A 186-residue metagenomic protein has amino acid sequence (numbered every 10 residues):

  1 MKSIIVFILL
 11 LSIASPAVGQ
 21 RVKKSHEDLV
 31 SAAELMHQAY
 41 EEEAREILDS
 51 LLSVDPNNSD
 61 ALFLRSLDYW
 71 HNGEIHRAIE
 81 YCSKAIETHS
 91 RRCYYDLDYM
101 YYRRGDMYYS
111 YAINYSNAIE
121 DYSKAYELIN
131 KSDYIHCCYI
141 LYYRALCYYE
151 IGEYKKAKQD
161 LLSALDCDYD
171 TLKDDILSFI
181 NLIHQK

Functional and structural regions predicted by a protein language model:
V22-K24, K158-K186: Terminal, low-structured helical/coil segments at or just beyond the last alpha-helical repeat
K24-I47, V54, D106: Alpha-helical segment of the N-proximal tetratricopeptide repeat
A33, L67, Y99, D106-M107 (+1 more regions): Residue-level recognition of tetratricopeptide repeat
H37-Q38, H71-N72, R103, S110-Y111 (+2 more regions): Register position in tetratricopeptide repeats
N58, S90-R92, L97, S132-D133 (+2 more regions): Residue-level recognition of tetratricopeptide repeat
